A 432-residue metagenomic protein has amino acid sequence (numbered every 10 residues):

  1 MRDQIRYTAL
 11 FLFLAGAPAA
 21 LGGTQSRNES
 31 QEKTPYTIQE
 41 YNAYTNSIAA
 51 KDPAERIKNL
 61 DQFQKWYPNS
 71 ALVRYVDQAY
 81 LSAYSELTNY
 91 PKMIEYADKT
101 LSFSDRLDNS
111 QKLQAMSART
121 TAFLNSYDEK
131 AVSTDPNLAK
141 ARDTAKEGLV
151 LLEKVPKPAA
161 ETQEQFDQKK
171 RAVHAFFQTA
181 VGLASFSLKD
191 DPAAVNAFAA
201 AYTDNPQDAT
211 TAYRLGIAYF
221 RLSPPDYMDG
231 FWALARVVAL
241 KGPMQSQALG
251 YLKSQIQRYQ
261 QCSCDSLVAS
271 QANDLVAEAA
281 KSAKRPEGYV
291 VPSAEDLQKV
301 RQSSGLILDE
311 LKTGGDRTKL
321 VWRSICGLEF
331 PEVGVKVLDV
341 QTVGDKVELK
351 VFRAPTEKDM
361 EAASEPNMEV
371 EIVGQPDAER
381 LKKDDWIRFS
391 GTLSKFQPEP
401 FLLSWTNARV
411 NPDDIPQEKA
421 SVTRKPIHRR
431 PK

Functional and structural regions predicted by a protein language model:
A20-A79: N-terminal leader/linker segments that initiate helical-solenoid repeat arrays
A50, L87, S126-D128, D135 (+2 more regions): Structural motif corresponding to the intra-repeat A-B loop/turn of tetratricopeptide repeats
W66-R74, S102-L113, V132, L151-V173 (+3 more regions): Short solvent-exposed coil/turn linkers within tandem alpha-helical repeat scaffolds
S102, P136-L151, F220, P224-S246 (+2 more regions): TPR/TPR-like (Sel1-like) alpha-helical repeat modules
L149-P158, L252-Q255, Y259-W322, R409-K432: Pro/Ala/Gly-rich low-complexity, hydrophilic intrinsically disordered segments
G305, K319, L338-K432: OB-fold single-stranded nucleic acid-binding module
